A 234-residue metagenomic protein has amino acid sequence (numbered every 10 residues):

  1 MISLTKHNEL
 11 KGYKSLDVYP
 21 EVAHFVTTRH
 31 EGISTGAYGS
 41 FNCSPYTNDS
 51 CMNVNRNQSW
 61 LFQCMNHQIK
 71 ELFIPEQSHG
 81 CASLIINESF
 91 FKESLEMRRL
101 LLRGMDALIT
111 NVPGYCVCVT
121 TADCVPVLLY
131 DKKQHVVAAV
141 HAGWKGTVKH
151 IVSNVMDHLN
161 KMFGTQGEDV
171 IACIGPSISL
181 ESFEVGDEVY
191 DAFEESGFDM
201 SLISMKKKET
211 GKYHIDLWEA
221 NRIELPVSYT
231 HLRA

Functional and structural regions predicted by a protein language model:
M1-L232: Active-site microenvironment for binding and transforming phosphate-containing groups
